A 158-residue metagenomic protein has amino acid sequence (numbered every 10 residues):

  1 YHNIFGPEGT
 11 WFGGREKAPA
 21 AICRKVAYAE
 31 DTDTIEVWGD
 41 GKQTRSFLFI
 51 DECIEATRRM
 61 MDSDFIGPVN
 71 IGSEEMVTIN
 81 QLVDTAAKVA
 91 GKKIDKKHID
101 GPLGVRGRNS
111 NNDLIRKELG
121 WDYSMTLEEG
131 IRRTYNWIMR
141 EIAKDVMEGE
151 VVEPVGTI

Functional and structural regions predicted by a protein language model:
Y1, A21-D31: Active-site Tyr-X1-5-Lys
Y1-A20, T44: Flexible, glycine-rich beta-alpha linker
P19, C23, I54-T57: A general structural signal for well-ordered alpha-helical packing
Y28-I158: C-terminal substrate-binding subdomain of Rossmann-fold SDR/epimerase-dehydratase oxidoreductases
